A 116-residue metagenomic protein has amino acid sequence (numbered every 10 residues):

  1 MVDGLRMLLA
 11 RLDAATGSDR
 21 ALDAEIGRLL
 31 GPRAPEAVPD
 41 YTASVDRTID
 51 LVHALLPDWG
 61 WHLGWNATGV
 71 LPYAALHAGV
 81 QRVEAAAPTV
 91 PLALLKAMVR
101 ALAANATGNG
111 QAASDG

Functional and structural regions predicted by a protein language model:
M1-D40, R82-V83, T107-G116: Intrinsically disordered, low-complexity regions
A34-A54: Conserved, aromatic- and glycine-enriched, well-ordered alpha/beta core segments that occur as contiguous structural
R47, L51-P91, V99-G108, S114: Positively charged, aromatic-enriched nucleic acid-contacting surfaces
L94: Short, conserved alpha-helix that lines the donor NDP-sugar binding/gating region of sugar-transfer enzymes
